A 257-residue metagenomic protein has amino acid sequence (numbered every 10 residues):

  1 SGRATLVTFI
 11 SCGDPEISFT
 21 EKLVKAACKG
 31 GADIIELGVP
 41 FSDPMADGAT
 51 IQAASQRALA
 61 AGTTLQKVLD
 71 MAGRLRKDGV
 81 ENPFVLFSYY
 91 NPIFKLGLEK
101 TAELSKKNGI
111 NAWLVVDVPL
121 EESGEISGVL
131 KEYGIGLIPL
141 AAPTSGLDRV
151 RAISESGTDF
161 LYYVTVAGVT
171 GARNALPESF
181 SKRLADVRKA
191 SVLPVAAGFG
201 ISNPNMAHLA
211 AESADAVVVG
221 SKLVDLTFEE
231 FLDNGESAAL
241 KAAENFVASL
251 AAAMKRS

Functional and structural regions predicted by a protein language model:
S1-V7, A72-K77: N-terminal amphipathic alpha-helix/helix-capping segment at the start of soluble metabolic enzymes
L6-K22, V85-G97, G136-S145: Active-site mouth loops of central-metabolism enzymes
T8, A27, I35-G38, S105 (+3 more regions): Conserved, mostly hydrophobic/aromatic
I17, F41-A53, A60-G73, I93-K100 (+5 more regions): Active-site-adjacent beta->alpha loops and helix N-cap segments on the catalytic face of soluble alpha/beta enzymes
I17-C28, S145-S156, A197, I201-V217: Catalytic cores of alpha/beta
A32-P44, I110-L114, P119-E122, L161-G171 (+2 more regions): Glycine-rich phosphate-binding active-site loops on the catalytic face of alpha/beta enzymes
E103, F160-A216: Active-site/ligand-binding-proximal alpha/beta "capping" segment
R183-S191, S202-E212, A216-S257: Alpha/beta catalytic cores of nucleotide-metabolism and tRNA/nucleoside-modifying enzymes
